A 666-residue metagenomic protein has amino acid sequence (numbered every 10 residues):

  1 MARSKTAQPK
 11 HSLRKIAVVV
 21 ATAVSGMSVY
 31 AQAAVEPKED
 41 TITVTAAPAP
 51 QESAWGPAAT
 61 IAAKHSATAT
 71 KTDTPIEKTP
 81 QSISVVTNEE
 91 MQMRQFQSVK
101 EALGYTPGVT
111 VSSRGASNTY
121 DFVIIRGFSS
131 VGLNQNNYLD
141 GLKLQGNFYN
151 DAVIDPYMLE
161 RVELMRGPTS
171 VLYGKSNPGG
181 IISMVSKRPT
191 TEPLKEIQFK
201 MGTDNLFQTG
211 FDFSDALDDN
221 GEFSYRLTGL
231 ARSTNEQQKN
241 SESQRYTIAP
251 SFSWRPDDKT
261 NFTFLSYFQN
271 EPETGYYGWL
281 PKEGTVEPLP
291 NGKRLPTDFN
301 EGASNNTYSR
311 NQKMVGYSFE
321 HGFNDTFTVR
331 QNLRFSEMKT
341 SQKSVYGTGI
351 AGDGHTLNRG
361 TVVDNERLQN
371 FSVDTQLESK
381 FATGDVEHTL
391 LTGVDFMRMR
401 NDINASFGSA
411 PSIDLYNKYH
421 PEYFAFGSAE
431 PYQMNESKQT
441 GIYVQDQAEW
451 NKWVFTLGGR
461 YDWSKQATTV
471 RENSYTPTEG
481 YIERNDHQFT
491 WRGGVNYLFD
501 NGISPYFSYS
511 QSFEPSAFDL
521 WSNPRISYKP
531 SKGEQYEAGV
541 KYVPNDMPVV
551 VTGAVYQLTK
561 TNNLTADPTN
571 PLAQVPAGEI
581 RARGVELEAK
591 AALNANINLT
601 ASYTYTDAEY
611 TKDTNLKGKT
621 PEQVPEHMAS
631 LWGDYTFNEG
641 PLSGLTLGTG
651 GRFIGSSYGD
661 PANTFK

Functional and structural regions predicted by a protein language model:
M1-R94, K100-G108: N-terminal Sec signal peptide and the immediately downstream disordered periplasmic leader that contains the TonB box
V85-N88, G104-Y105, V111, D121-P168: Periplasmic plug
Y157-E160, V171-I248, P256-T260, K313 (+2 more regions): Outer-membrane beta-barrel translocator/receptor signature
R232-E236, A249-G322, E337-L368, P411-N435 (+2 more regions): Acidic/polar loop-and-plug regions of large Gram-negative outer-membrane beta-barrel proteins
S253-D257, L368, E387-L391, D395-M399 (+1 more regions): Structural signature of Gram-negative outer-membrane beta-barrels, strongest in the C-terminal barrel of TonB-dependent
V315-M338, R359-R471: Face-selective signature of the C-terminal outer-membrane beta-barrel domain
S318-G322, T326-R334, M338-S344, P505 (+3 more regions): Membrane-embedded beta-barrel scaffold of Gram-negative outer-membrane proteins
K452, P548, Q557, P576-P661: Gram-negative outer-membrane beta-barrel transporters
